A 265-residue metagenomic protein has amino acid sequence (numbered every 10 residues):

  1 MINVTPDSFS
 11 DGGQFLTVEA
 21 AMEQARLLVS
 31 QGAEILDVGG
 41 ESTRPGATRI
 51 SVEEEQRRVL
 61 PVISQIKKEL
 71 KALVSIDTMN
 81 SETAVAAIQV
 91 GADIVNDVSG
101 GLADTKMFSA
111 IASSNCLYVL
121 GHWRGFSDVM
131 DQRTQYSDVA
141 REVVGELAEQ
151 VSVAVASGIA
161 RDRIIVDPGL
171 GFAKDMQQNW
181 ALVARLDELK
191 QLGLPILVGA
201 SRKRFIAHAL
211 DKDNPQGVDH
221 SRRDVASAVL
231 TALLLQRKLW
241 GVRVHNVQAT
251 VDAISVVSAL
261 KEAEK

Functional and structural regions predicted by a protein language model:
S10-E19, E23-Q24, T43-Q65, L70-K71 (+4 more regions): Active-site-adjacent loop and "lid" segments of alpha/beta metabolic enzymes
E23-G39, R237: Catalytic domains of carbohydrate-active enzymes, especially glycoside hydrolases
R26-S30, A148-R163: Phosphate/pyrophosphate-binding loops at sites that engage ATP/ADP/AMP, CoA/4′-phosphopantetheine, polyphosphate
A33, L73, D93, R163: Hydrophobic "anchor" residues on beta-strands that sit immediately upstream of conserved functional sites
